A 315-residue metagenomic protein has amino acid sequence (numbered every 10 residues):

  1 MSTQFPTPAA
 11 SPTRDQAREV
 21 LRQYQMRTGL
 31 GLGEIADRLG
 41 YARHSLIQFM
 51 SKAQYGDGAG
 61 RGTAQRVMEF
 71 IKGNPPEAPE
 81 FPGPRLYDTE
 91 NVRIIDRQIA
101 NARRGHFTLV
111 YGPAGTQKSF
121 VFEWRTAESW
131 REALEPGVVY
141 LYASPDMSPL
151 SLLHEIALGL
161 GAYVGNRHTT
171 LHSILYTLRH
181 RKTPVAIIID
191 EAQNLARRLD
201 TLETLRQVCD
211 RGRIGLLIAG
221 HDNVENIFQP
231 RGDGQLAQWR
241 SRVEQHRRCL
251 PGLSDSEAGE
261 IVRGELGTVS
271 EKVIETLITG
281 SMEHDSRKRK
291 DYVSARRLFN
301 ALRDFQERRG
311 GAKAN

Functional and structural regions predicted by a protein language model:
M1-H44, Q48-E69, Q238, H246-N315: C-terminal alpha-helical "lid" subdomain
G73-T89: Conserved adenine-nucleotide phosphate-binding loops and their immediately adjacent elements
L86-R103: Pre-Walker A adenine-sensing motif
R103-W124: Walker A/P-loop nucleotide-binding motif
G112-A114, F120, C209-Q235: Sensor-1/coupling segment of RecA-like P-loop NTPase cores
R131-P145: Conserved catalytic segments around the Walker B and adjacent sensor/switch elements of P-loop NTPase domains
L141-P145, D222, I227-D233, E244-E257: Conserved AAA+ ATPase "SRH/arginine-finger" region at the nucleotide-binding site
S148-E155, A162-I189, Q193-L217, L250-G264 (+4 more regions): Mid-core helix/loop region of P-loop NTP-binding domains shared across ATPases and GTPases
